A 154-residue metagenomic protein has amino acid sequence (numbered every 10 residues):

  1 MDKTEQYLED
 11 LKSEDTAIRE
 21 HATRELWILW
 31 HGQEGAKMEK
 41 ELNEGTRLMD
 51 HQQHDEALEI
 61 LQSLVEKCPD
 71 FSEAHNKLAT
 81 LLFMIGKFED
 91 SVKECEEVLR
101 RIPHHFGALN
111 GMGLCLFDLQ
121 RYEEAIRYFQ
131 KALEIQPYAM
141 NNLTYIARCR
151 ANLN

Functional and structural regions predicted by a protein language model:
E9-D15, W27, Y122-N152: TPR/TPR-like (Sel1-like) alpha-helical repeat modules
E14, G32-Q33, E66, R100 (+1 more regions): Structural signature of alpha-solenoid helical repeat scaffolds
T16-R19, H54, F88, Y122: TPR-repeat structural position
W27-K40: TPR-adjacent "capping" and linker segments in tetratricopeptide-repeat scaffold/adaptor proteins
M38-G107, L114: Alpha-helical adaptor scaffolds
C95, G107-Q120, A125, F129-K131: Alpha-helical protein-protein interaction scaffolds
